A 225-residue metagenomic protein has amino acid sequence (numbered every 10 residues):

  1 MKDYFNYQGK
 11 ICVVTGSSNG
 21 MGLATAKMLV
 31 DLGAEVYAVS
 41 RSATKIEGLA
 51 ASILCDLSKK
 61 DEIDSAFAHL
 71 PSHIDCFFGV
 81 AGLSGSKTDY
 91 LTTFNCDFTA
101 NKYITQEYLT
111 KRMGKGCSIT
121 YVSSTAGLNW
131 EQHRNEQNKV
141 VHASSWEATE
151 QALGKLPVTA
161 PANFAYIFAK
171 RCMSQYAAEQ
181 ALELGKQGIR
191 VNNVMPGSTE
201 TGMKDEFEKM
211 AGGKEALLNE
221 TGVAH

Functional and structural regions predicted by a protein language model:
I11, S18-N19: Conserved glycine-rich cofactor-binding loop
S18, T25-K27: N-terminal Rossmann NAD(P)H-binding glycine-rich loop of SDR-like oxidoreductase domains
G48-D61: Rossmann-fold cofactor-recognition segment
S58-H73: Conserved Rossmann-fold cofactor-binding substructure of NAD(P)-dependent oxidoreductases
G85-K87, C117-K186, S198: Catalytic loop of short-chain dehydrogenase/reductase
L128, M195-E206, M210, E215-A216: Short, flexible catalytic-loop segment of classical short-chain dehydrogenase/reductase
V158-T159, N163, A211-H225: Catalytic Tyr-x(3-8)-Lys segment
